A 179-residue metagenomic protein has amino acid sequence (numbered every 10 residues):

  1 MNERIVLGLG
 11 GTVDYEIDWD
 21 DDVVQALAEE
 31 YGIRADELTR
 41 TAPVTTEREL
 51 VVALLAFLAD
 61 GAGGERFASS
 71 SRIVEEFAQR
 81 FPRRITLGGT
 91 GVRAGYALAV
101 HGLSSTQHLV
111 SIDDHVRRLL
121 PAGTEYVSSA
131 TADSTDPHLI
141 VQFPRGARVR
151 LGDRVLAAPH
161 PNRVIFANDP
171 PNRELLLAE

Functional and structural regions predicted by a protein language model:
M1-E179: Ribokinase/PfkB-type carbohydrate-kinase core domain
